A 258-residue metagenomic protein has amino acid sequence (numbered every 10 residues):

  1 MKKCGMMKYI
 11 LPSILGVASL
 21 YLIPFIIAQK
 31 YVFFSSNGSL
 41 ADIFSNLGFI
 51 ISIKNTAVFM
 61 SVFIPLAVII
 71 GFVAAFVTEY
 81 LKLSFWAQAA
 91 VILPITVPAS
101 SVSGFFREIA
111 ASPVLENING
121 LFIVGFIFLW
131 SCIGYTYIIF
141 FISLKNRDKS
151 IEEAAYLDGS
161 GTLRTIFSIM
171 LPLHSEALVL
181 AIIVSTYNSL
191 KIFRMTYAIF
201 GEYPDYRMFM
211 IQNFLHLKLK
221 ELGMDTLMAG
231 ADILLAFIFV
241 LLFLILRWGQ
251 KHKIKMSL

Functional and structural regions predicted by a protein language model:
K2-L258: A structural signal for multi-pass alpha-helical bundles of membrane permease subunits that mediate small-molecule
